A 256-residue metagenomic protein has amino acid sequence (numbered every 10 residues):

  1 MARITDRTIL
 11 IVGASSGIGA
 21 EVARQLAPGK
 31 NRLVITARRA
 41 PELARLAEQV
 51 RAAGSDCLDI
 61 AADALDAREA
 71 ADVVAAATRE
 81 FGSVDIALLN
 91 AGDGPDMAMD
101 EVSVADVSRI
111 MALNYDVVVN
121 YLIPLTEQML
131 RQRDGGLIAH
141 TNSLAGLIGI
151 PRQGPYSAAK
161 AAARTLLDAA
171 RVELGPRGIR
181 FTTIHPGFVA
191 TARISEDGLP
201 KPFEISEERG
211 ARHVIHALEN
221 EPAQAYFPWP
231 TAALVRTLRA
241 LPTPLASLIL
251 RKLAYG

Functional and structural regions predicted by a protein language model:
S15-S16: Conserved glycine-rich cofactor-binding loop
N31-L46: Conserved glycine-rich Rossmann-like NAD(P)H-binding loop of the short-chain dehydrogenase/reductase
A98-M111: Substrate-binding pocket helix/loop in short-chain dehydrogenase/reductase
D100, I148-G154: Active-site loop immediately N-terminal to the catalytic Tyr-X3-Lys motif of short-chain dehydrogenase/reductase
L122, A159: Active-site helix of classical SDR
S143: Residue(s) in the substrate-gating loop at a strand-loop-helix junction that position the organic substrate next
T183, L199-L234: C-terminal helical subdomain
